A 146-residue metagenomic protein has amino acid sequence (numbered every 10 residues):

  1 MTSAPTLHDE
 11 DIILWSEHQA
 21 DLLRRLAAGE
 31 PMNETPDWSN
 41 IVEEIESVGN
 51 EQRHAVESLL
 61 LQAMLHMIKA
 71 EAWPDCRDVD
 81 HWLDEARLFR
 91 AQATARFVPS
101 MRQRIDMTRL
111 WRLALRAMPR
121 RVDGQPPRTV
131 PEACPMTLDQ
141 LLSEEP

Functional and structural regions predicted by a protein language model:
M1-L61, L65-P146: Surface/interface-facing alpha-helical segments and adjacent flexible terminal/loop regions used for partner/assembly
